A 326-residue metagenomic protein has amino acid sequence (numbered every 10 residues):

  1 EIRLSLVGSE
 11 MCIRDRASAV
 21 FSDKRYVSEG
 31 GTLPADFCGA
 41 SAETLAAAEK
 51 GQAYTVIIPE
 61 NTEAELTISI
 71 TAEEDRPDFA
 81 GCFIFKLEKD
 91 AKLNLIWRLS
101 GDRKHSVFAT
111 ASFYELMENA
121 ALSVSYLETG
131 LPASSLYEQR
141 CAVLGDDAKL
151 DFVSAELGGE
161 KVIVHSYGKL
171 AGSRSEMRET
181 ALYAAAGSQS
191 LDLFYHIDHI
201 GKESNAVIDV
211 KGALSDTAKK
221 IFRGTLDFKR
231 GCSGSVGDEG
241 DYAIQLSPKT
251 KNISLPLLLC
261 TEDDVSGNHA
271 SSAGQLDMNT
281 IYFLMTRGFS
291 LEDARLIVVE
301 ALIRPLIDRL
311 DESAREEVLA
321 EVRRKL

Functional and structural regions predicted by a protein language model:
E1-G8, I13: Single conserved hydrophobic/aromatic residue that forms the stacking wall/gate of nucleotide- or nucleobase-binding
S5-V7, P34, A46, E88: Compositionally biased amphipathic helical and low-complexity segments enriched in hydrophobic
E10, R14-V20, I57: Positively charged, hydrophobic/aromatic-enriched amphipathic segments
A17-L33, E43, A47: Phosphate-centric recognition/catalysis
G39-Y282, T286-F289, D311-L326: Conserved beta-strand/loop scaffold segments within soluble protein domains that form the structured core and edges
I281-P305: Extended amphipathic alpha-helical segments enriched in small hydrophobics
